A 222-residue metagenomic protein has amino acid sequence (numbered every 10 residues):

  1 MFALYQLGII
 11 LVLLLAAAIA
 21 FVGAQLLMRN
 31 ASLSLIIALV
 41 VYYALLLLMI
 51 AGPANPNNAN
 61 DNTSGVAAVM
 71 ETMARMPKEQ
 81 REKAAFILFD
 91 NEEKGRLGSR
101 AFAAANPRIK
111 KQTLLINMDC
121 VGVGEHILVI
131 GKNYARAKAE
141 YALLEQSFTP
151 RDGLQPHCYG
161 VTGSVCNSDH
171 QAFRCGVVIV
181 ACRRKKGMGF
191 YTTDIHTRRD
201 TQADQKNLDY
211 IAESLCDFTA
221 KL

Functional and structural regions predicted by a protein language model:
M1-A16: Cytosolic-side membrane-insertion boundary helix
M1-Y5, L26, A139-A142, K206: Polar/charged alpha-helical tracts
F2, F21, F86-F89, F102 (+4 more regions): Phenylalanine-focused residue identity feature
G8, S34-L35: Alpha-helical transmembrane segments of integral membrane proteins
L13-N30: Juxtamembrane "helix exit" motif at the C-terminal ends of alpha-helical transmembrane segments in multi-pass membrane
V22-Q25, L35, Y42-E140, T162-H170: Acidic/histidine-rich catalytic neighborhood of metal-dependent amide-processing enzymes
N30-S32, P77, T149-Q155: Serine/threonine-rich low-complexity intrinsically disordered regions
G124-L222: Active-site-adjacent substrate-binding region of metalloamidase/peptidase-like peptide-processing proteins
